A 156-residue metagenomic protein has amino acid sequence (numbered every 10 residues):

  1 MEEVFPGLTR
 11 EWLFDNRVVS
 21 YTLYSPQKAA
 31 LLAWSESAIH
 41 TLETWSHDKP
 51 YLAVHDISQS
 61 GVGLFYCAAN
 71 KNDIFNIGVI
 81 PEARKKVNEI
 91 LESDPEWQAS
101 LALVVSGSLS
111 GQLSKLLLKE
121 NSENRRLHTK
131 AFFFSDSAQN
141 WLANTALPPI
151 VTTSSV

Functional and structural regions predicted by a protein language model:
M1-V156: Amphipathic, Lys/Arg-enriched alpha-helical "gate/interface" segment within cytosolic domains that mediates
